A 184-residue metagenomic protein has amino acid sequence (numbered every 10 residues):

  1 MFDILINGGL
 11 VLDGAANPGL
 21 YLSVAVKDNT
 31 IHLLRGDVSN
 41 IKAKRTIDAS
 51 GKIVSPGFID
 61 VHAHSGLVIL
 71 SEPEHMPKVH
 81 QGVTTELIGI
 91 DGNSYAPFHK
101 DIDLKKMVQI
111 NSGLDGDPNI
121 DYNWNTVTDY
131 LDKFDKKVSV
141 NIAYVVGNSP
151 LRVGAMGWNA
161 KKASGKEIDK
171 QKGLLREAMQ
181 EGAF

Functional and structural regions predicted by a protein language model:
M1-L5, V11-G57: Histidine-rich, glycine-flanked metal-binding segment
L5, A25, D60, L87 (+1 more regions): Structured core elements
N7, K42, D48, S65 (+2 more regions): Residue-level signal for pocket-adjacent positions within structured domains
G14-A15, V68, G154: A generic structural signal for short coil/turn motifs at secondary-structure boundaries
V38, L67, S94: Glycine-rich nucleotide phosphate-binding loop and flanking beta-alpha elements of Rossmann-like dinucleotide-binding
I53-P77: Di-metal (Zn2+ and/or Mg2+/Mn2+) metal-binding site signature of metallo-dependent hydrolases with the MBL/beta-CASP
S71-F184: Divalent-metal coordination cores built from histidine and acidic residues
